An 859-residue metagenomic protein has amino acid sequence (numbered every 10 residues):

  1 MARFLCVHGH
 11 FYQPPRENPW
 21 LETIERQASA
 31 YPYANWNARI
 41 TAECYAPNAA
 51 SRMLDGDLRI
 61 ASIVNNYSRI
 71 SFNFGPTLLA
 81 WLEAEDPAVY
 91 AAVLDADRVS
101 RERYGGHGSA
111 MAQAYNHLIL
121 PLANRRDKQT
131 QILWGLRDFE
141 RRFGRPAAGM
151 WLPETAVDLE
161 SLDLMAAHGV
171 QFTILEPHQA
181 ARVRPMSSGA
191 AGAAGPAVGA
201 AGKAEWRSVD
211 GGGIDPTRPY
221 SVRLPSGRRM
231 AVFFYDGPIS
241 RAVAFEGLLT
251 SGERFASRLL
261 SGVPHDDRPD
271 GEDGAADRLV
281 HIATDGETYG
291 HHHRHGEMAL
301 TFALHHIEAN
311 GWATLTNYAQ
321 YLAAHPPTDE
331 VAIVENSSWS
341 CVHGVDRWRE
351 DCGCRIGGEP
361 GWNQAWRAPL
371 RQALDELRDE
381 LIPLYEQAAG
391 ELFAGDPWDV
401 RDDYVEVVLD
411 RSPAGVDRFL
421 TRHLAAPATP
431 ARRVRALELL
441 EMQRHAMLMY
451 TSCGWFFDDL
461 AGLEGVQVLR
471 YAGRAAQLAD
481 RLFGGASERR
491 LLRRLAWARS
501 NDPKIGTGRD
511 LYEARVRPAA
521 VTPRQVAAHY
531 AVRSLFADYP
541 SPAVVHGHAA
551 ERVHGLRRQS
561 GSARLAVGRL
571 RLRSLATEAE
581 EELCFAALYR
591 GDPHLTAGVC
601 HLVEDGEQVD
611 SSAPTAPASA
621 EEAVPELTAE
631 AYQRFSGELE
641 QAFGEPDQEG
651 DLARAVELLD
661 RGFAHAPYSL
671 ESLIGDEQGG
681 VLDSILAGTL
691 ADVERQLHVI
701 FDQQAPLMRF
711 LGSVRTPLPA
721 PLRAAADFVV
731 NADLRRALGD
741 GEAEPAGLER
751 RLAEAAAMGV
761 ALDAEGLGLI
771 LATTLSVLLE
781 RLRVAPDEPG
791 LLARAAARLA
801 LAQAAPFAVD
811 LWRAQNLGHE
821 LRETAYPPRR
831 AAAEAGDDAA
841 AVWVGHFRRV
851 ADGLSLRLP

Functional and structural regions predicted by a protein language model:
A2-D55, T77, S208-S240, G247-F536 (+7 more regions): Active-site and substrate-binding clefts of carbohydrate-active enzymes
F4-G9, P14-R126, T130-Q131, A148-L152 (+3 more regions): Short, well-structured secondary-structure segments
R16-W20, L82-E85, L122-N124, P153-A166 (+5 more regions): A short acidic (Asp/Glu
N48-A49, V64, L82-D86, H178-A180 (+4 more regions): Extended, Lys/Arg-enriched charged tracts that mediate electrostatic binding to polyanionic substrates
A91-Y104, G108-S109, L133, R145 (+5 more regions): Acidic, His- and aromatic-enriched active-site or binding-groove loops in soluble protein domains that engage sugars
K128-L152, L260-H281: CE4/NodB-like, metal-dependent polysaccharide N-deacetylase domain that modifies extracellular/periplasmic N-acetylated
S188-K203, P269-D273, S612-S619: Intrinsically disordered, low-complexity terminal tails and inter-domain linkers enriched for S/T/G/P/D/E
Q696-P859: Extended alpha-helical scaffold segments
